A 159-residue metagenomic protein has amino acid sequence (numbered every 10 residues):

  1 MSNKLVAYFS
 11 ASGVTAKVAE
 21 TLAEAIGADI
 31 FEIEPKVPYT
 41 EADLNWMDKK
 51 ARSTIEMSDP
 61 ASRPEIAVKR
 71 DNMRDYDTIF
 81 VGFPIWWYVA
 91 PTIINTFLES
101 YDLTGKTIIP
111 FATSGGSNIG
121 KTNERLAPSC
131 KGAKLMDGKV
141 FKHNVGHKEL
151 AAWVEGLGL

Functional and structural regions predicted by a protein language model:
M1-T78, Y88-A90, N95, E99 (+1 more regions): N-terminal beta1-alpha1-beta2 submodule of the flavodoxin-like/Rossmannoid cofactor-binding fold
I26-A28, K106, A133-K134: A structural micro-motif
S53, K106-T107: P-loop/Walker A phosphate-binding loop and immediately adjacent motor/lid segment at beta-alpha junctions
M73-R74, E99-G105, S129-C130: Short, conserved loop/helix-junction motifs that constitute active-site signature segments in enzyme catalytic cores
F83-P84: Glycine-rich, N-terminal phosphate-binding loop of Rossmann-like dinucleotide-binding domains
W87-Y88, G116: Acidic catalytic loop of the alpha/beta-hydrolase fold
I109-V145: Short, glycine-/small-residue-rich phosphate/pyrophosphate-handling segment
